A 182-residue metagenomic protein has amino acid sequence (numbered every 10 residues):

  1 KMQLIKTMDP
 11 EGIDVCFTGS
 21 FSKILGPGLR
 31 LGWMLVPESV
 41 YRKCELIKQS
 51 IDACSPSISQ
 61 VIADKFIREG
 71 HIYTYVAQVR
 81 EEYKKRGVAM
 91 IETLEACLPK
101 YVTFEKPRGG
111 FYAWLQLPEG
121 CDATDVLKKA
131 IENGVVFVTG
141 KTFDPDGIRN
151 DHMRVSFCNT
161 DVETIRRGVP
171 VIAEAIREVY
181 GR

Functional and structural regions predicted by a protein language model:
K1-R182: PLP-dependent class I/II
